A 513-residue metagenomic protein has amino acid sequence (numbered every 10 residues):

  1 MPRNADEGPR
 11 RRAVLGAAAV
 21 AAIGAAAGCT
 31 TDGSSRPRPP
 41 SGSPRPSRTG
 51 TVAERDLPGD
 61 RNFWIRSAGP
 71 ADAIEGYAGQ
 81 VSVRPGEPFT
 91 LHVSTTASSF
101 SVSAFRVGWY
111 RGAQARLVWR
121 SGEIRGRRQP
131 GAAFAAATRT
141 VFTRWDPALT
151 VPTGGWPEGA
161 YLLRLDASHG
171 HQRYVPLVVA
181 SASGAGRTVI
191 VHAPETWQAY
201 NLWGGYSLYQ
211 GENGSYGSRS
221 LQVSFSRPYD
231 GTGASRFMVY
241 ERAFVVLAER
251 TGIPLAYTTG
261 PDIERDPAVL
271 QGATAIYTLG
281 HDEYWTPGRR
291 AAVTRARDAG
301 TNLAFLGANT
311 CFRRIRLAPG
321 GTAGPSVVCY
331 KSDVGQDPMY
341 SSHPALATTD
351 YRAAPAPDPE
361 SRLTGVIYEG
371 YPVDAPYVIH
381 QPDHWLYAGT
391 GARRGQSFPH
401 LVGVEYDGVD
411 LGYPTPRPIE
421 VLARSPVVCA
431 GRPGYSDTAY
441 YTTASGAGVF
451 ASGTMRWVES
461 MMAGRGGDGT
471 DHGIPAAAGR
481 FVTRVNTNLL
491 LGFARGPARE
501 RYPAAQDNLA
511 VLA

Functional and structural regions predicted by a protein language model:
M1-P9, A19-A26: N-terminal secretory signal peptides
A26-S43: C-terminal region of N-terminal signal peptides and the immediate post-cleavage residues of exported proteins
E87-L91: Structural beta-strand segments of beta-rich domains
T95-F100, A104-W109, A113-E123, H169-V269 (+3 more regions): Aromatic-Pro/Gly-enriched surface loop or interdomain linker that acts as a lid/target-recognition segment
F100, T140-G184: Extended acidic/polar, glycine-enriched regions that form or flank non-catalytic beta-rich accessory modules
V107-Y110, A115-L149, R164-A167, V189-I190 (+5 more regions): Catalytic cores of eukaryotic secretory-pathway lumenal/extracellular enzymes that build and remodel glycoconjugates
Q129-T140, A148-V151, W156, G233-P319 (+3 more regions): Helical hinge/lid and interdomain linker segments adjacent to catalytic or ligand-binding clefts that mediate domain
A323-A463, D468: Glycine-rich, aromatic-lined ligand/substrate-binding cores of catalytic and carbohydrate-binding domains
